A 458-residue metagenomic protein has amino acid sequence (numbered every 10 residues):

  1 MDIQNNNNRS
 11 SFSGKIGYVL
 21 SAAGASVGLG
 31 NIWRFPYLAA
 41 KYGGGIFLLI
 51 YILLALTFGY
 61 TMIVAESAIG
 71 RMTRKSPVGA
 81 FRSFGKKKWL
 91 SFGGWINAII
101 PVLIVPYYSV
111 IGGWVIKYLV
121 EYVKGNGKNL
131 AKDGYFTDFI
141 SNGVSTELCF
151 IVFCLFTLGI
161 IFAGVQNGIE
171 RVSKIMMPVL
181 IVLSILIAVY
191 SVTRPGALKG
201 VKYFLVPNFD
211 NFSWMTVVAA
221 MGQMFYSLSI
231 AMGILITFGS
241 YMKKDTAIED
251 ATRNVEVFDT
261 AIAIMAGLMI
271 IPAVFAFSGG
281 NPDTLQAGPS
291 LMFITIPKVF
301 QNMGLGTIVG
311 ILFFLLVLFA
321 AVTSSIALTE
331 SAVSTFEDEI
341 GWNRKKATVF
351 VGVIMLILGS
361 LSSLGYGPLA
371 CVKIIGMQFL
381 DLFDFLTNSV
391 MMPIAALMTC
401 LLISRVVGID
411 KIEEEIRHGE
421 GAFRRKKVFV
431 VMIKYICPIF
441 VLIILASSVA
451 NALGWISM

Functional and structural regions predicted by a protein language model:
M1-W33, M62-S67, R71-F84, K88-F92 (+2 more regions): Membrane-interface "cap" regions at the ends of multi-pass membrane proteins
D2-N5, G79, G112-S141, M242-D245 (+6 more regions): Helix-loop-helix connectors at the membrane interface of multi-pass transporters/channels
D2-N8, F12, E170, K174-V322 (+1 more regions): Membrane-embedded translocation segments of transport machinery
N6-R9, L38-Y42, P77-I96, S109-Q166 (+5 more regions): Inter-helical loop and helix-membrane interface segments of multi-pass membrane transporters/permeases
S11-A22, I46-I50, K88-V102, L148-F153 (+6 more regions): Select transmembrane alpha-helical segments in multipass membrane proteins
G14-L54, I236-G239, D250-R253, V257-T260 (+1 more regions): Transmembrane helix-boundary motif of multi-pass solute transporters/channels
L38-Y42, A68, W89-I104, T137 (+4 more regions): Membrane-water interface regions at transmembrane-helix termini and the short interhelical loops of multi-pass membrane
L380-I403, R424-M458: A generic transmembrane alpha-helix motif of multi-pass inner-membrane proteins
